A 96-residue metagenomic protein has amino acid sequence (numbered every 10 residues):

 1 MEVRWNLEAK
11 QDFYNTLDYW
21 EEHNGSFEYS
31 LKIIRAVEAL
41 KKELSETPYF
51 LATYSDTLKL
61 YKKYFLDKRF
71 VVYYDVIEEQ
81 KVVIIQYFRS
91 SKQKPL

Functional and structural regions predicted by a protein language model:
M1-Y61, E78: Basic, Lys/Arg-enriched alpha-helical interface segments
F65-L96: Enriched for short, Lys/Arg-rich terminal
